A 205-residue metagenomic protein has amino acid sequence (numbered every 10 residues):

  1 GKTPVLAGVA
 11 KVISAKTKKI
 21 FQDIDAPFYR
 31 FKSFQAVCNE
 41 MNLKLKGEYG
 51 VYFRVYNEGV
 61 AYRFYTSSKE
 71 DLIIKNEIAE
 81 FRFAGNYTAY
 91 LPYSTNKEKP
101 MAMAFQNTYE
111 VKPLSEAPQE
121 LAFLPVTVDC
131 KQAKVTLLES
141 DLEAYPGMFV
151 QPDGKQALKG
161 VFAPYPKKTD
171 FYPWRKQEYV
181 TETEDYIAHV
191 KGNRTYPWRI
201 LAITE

Functional and structural regions predicted by a protein language model:
G1-E205: N-terminal accessory beta-strand-rich subdomains and adjacent acidic, glycine-rich linkers that precede catalytic cores
